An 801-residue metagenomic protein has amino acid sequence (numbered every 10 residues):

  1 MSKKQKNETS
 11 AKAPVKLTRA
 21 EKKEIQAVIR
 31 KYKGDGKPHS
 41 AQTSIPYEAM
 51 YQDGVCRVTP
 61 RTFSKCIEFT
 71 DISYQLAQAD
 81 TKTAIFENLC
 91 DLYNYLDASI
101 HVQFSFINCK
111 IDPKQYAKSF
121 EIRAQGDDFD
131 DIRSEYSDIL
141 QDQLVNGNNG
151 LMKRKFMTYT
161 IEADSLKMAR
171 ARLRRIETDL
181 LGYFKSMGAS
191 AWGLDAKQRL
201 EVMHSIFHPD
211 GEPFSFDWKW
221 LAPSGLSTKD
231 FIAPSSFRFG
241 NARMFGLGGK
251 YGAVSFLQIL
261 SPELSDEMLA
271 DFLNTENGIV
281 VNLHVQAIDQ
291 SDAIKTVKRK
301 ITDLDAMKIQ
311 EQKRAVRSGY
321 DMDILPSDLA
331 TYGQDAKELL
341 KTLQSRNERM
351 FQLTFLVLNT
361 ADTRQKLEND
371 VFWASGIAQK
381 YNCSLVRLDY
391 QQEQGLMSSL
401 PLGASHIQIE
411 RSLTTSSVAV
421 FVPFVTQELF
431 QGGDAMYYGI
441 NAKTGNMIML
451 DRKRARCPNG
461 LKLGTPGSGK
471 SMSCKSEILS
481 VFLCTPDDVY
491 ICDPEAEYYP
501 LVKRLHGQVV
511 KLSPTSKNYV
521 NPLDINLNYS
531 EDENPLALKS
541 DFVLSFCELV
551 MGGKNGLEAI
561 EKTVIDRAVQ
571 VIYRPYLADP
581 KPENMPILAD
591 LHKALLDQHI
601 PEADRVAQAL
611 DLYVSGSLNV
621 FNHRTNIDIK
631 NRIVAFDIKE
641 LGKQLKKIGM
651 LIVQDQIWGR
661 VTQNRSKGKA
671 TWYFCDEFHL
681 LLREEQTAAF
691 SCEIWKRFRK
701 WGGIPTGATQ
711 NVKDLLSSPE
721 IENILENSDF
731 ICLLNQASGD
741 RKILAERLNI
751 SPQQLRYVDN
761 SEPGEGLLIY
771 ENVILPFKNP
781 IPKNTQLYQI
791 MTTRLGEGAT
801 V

Functional and structural regions predicted by a protein language model:
S2-F424: Extended, folded cores of ATP/NTP-driven motor/assembly subunits in large transport and secretion machines
I72, A79-A98, C109, D271-L273 (+11 more regions): P-loop NTPase motor domains
K462: Hydrophobic anchor at the beta1->P-loop junction of P-loop NTPases
K470: Conserved lysine of the Walker
S473: Hydrophobic positions on the alpha1 helix immediately C-terminal to the Walker A/P-loop
S480-Y490: Post-Walker A helix-loop "phosphate-sensing" segment adjacent to the P-loop in P-loop NTPases
H506-V510, E720-L733: A short helix-turn-beta junction within AAA+ P-loop NTPase domains corresponding to the substrate/partner-engaging
L748-T800: Conserved P-loop NTPase
